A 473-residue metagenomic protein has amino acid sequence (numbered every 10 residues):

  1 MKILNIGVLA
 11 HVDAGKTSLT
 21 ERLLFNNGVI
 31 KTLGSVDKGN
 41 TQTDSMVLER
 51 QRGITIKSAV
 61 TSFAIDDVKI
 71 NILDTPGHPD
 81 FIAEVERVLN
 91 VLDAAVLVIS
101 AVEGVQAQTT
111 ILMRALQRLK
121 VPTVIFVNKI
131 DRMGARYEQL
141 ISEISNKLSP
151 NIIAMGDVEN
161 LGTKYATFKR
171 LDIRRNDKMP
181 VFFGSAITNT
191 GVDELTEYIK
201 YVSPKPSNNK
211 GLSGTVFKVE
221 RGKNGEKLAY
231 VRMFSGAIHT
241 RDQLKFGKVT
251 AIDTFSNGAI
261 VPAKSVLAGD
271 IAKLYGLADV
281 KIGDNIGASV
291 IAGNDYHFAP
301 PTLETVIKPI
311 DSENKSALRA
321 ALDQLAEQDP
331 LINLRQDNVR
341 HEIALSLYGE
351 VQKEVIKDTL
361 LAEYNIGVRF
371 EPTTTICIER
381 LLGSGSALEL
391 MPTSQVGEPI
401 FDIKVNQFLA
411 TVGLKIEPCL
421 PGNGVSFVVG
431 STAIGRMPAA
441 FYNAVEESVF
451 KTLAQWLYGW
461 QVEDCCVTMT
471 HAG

Functional and structural regions predicted by a protein language model:
M1-A14, T32-L33, S100-G225, I238 (+2 more regions): P-loop NTPase catalytic nucleotide-binding module
M1-I99, E103-V105, Q139-M155: P-loop NTPase switch module centered on the Walker A-proximal segment
N5-I6, D177-A186, K227-L228, D253 (+6 more regions): Short hinge/gating elements
I30-D37, T41-S58, P150-D157, Y201-L212 (+7 more regions): Active-site phosphate-binding and catalytic loops of NTP-dependent enzymes
V202-P204, N209-E304, E342: Conserved nucleotide-binding/hydrolysis modules and their immediate coupling elements across P-loop/ASCE NTPase motors
M233-K245, A326, D337, I434-C466 (+1 more regions): Long hydrophobic segments that form regular secondary structure
I291-V412, I416-G422: Charged, conformationally dynamic linker/hinge segments that couple catalytic or nucleotide-dependent chemistry
Q407-F450: Glycine-rich, flexible beta-strand/loop modules in the N-terminal catalytic cores of phosphate-handling
